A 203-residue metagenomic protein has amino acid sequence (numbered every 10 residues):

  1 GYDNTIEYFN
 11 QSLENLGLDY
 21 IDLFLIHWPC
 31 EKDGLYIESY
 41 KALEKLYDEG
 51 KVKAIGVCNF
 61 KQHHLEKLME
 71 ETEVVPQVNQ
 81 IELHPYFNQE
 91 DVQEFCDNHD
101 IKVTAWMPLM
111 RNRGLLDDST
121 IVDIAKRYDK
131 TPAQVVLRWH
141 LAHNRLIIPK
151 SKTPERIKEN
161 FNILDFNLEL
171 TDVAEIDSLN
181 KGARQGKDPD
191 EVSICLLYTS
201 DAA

Functional and structural regions predicted by a protein language model:
G1-N15: Short, acidic/polar
Q11, Y20, A42-L46: Structural preference for long, well-ordered alpha-helical segments within the folded cores of structured domains
D19-E31: Active-site groove signature of glycoside hydrolases
W28-G186, D190-I194: Beta/alpha (TIM)-barrel catalytic core signal, keyed to glycine-rich beta->alpha loops juxtaposed to Asp/Glu that bind
Y198-A203: Conserved small/polar residues in nucleotide/adenosyl-binding loops
